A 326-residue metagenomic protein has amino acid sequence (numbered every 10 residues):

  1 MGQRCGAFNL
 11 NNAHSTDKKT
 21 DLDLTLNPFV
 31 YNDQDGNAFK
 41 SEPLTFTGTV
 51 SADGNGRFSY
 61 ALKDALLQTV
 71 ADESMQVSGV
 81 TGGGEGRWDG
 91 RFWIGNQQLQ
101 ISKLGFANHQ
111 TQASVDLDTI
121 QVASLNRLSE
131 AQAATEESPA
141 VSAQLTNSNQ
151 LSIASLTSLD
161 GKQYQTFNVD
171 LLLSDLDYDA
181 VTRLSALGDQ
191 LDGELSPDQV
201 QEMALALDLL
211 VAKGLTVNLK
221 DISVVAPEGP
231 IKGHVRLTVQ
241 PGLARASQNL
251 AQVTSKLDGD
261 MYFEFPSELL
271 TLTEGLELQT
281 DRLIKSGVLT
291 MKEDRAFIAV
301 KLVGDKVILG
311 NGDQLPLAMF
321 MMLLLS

Functional and structural regions predicted by a protein language model:
M1-S326: Glycine-rich, small/hydroxylated-residue low-complexity segments
